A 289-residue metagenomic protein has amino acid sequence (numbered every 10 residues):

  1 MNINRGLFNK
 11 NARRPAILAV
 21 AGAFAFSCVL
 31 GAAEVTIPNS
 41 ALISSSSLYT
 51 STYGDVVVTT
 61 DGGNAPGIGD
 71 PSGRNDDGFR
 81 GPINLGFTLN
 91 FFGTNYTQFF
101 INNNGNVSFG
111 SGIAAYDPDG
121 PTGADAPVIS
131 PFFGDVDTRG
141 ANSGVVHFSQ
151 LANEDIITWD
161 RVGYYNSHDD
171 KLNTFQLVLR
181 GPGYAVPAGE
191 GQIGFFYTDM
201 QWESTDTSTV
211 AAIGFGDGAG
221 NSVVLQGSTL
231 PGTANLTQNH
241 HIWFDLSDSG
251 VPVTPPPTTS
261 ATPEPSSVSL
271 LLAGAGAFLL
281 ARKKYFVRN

Functional and structural regions predicted by a protein language model:
M1-R13, F286-N289: N-terminal secretory signal peptides that target proteins for export/translocation
K10, F26-C28, L280, R288: Generic detector of N-terminal low-structure segments
R13-A19, S267-L270: Sec-dependent signal peptide recognition, specifically the positively charged N-region followed immediately by
A19-S27: Bacterial N-terminal signal peptides
A32-T259: Extracytoplasmic Ser/Thr/Pro-rich, glycosylation-prone low-complexity segments
P263-R282: A short, hydrophobic C-terminal helix/tail in secreted or cell-surface proteins
